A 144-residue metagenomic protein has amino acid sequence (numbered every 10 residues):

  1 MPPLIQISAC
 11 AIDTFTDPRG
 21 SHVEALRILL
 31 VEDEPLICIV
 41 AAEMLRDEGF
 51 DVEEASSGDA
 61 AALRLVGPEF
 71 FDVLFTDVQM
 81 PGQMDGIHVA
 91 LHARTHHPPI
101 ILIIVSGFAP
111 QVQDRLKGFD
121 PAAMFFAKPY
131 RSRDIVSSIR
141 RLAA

Functional and structural regions predicted by a protein language model:
M1-L29, P35, A42, T95 (+3 more regions): Non-catalytic signal-transmission and effector/linker regions of two-component phosphorelay proteins
P35-E53: Two-component/phosphorelay signaling modules centered on CheY-like receiver
E54-V73: Acidic, metal-coordinating helix/loop segments flanking the phosphotransfer/catalytic sites of two-component signaling
S56-S57, M84-V89: Acidic catalytic/metal-coordinating carboxylates
L63, I87-P99: Short amphipathic alpha-helix used as the core "switch/output" element in two-component signaling
D77-V78: Active-site residues of response regulator receiver
V105-S106: Hydrophobic/aromatic residues positioned on beta-strands within the core alpha/beta folds
A127-K128: A Lys-centered signature of the CheY-like receiver
